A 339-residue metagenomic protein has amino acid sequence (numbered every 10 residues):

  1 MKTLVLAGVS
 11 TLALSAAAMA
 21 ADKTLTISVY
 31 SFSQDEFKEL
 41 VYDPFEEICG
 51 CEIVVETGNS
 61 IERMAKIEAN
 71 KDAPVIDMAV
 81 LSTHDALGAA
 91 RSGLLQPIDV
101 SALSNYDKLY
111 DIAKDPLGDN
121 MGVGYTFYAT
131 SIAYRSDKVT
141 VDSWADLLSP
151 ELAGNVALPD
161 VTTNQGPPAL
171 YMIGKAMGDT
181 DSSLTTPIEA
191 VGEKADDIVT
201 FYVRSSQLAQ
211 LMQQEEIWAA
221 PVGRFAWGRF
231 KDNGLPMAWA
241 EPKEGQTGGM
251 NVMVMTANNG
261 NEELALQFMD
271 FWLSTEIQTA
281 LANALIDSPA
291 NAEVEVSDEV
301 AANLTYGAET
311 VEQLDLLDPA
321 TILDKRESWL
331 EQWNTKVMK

Functional and structural regions predicted by a protein language model:
L14-A20: Sec/Tat signal peptide C-region and signal peptidase I cleavage site
A21-G88: Early extracytoplasmic/lumenal segment of secretory-pathway proteins
F32-K38, V75-E216: Extracytoplasmic ligand-binding site segments that recognize negatively charged/polar headgroups
H84-G88, Q213-Q214, W218-P236: A ligand-binding cleft/hinge motif common to bilobed small-molecule-binding domains
Q96-N105, G122, W218-A219, L235-T247 (+1 more regions): Short beta-strand->loop
F127-Y128, E189-K194, Y202, N233-A257: Periplasmic-binding protein-like
T256-L314: Mature extracytoplasmic/periplasmic domains
E312-K339: Conserved C-terminal helix/tail region of periplasmic/extracytoplasmic solute-binding proteins
